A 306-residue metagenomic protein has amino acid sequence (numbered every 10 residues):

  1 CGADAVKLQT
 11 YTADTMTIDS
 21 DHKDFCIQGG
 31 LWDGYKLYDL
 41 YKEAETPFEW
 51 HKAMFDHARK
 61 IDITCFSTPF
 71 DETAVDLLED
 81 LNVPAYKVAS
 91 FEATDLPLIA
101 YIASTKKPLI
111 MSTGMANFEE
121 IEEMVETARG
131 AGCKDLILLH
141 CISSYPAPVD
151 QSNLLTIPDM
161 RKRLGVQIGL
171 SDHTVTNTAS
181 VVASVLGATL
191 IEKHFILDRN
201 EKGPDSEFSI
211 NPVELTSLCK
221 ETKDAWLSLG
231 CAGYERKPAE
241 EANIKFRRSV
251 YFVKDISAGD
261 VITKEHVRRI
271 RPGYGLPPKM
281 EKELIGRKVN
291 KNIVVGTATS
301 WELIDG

Functional and structural regions predicted by a protein language model:
C1-G306: Catalytic cores and adjacent flexible loops of soluble metabolic enzymes that perform enolate/carbanion chemistry on
